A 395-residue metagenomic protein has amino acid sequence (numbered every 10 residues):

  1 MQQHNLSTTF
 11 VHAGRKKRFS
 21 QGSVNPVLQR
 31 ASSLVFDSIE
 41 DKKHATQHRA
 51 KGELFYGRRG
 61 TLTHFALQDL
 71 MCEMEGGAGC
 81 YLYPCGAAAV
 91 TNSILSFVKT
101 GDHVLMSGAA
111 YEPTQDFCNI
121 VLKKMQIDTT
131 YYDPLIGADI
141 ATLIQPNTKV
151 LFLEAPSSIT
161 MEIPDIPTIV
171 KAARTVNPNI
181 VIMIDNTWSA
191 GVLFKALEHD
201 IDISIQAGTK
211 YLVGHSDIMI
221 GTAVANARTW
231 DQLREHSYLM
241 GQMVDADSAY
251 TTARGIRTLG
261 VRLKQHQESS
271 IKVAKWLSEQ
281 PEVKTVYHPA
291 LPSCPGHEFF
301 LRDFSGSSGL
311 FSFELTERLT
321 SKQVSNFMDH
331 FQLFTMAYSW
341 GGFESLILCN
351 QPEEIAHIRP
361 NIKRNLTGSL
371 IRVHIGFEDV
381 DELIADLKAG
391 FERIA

Functional and structural regions predicted by a protein language model:
M1-A50: N-terminal glycine-rich, Lys/His-bearing helix-loop that initiates the first secondary-structure elements of many
F10-F19, C80-E279, Y287: Conserved PLP-enzyme active-site core in the AAT-like
R15-K17, R30-F36, W188-A190, K210 (+7 more regions): Glycine-rich beta-alpha junction loops
S38-A88, T114-I120: Conserved N-terminal alpha-helix of the aminotransferase class I/II PLP-enzyme fold
G76, N147, E282-T285, S369: Glycine-centered tight turns that cap/initiate beta-strands
N119-I120, D128-T130, P146-K149, R262 (+2 more regions): PLP-dependent enzyme catalytic core of the Aspartate aminotransferase-like
T252-V261, S308-E317, I371-G376: Short, well-ordered beta-strand elements within core beta-sheets of diverse protein domains
I271-Q332, M336-G341, I355-I362: Conserved small-domain helix->loop->beta segment predominantly found in fold-type I
